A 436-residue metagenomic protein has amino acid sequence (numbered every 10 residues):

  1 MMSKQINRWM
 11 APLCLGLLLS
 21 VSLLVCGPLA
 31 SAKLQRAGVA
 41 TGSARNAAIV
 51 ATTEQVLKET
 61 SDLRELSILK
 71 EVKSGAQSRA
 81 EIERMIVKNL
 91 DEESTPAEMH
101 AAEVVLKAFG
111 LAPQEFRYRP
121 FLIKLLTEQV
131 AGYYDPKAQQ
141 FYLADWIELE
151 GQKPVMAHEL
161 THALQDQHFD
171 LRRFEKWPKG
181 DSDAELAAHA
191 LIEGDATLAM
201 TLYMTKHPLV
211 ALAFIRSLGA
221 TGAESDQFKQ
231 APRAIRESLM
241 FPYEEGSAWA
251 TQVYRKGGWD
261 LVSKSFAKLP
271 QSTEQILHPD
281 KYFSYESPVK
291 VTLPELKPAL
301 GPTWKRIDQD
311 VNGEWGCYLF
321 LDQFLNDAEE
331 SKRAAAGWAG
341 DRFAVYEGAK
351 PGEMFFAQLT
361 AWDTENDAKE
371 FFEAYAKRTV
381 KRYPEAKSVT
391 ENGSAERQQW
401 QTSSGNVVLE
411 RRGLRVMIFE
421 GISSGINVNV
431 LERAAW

Functional and structural regions predicted by a protein language model:
P12-V25: Bacterial N-terminal signal peptides
T60, P154-L171, A196-T197: Active-site recognition of the HExxH zinc-binding catalytic motif
L69-N89, K179-D183, A213-A223, K268-Q271: Acidic helix-start/capping segments at beta-turn-to-alpha-helix junctions
R84-A97, R117-A138: Catalytic zinc-binding patch centered on the HExxH motif and its immediate surroundings that defines zinc-dependent
F141-M156, A187: Short pre-active-site segment immediately N-terminal to the catalytic Zn-binding motif
D166-S217: Post-HExxH zinc-binding segment in Zn-dependent metallohydrolases
S225-L359, D367: Pan-zinc metallopeptidase signature
A339-W436: C-terminal soluble interaction/assembly domains
